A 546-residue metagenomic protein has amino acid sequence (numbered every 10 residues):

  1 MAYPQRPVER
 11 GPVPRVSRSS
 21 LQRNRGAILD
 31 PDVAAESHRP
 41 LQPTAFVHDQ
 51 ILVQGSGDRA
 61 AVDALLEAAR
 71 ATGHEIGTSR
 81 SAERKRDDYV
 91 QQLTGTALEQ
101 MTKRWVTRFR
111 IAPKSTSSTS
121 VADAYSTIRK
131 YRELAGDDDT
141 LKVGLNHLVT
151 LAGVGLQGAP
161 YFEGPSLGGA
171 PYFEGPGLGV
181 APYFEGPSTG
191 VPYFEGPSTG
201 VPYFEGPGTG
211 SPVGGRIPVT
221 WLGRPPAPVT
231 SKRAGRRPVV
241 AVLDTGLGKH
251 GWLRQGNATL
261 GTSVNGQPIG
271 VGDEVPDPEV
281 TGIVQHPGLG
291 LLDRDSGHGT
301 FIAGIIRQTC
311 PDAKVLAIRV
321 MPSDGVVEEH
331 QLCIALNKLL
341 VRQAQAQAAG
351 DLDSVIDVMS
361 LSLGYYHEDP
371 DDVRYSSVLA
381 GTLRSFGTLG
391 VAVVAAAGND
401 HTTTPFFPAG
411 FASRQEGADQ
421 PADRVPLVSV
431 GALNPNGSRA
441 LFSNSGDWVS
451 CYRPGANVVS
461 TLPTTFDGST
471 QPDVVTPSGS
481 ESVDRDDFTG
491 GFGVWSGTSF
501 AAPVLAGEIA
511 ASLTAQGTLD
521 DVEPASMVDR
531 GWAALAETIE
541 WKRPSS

Functional and structural regions predicted by a protein language model:
A2-Y3, M321-A422, D486-A502, I539-W541: Substrate-binding/access-modulating region of protease and related hydrolase catalytic domains
Y3-G11, P31-L41, A45-V47, I51-A60 (+2 more regions): Autoinhibitory propeptides
D139-L141, R237-V239, P311-K314, S354-V358 (+2 more regions): Loop/turn elements at helix/coil->beta-strand transitions in domains of secreted/extracellular proteins
L148, G246-G248, G364-Y366, A392 (+3 more regions): Catalytic metal-binding/acid-base residues of hydrolase active sites
Y161-F162, L167-K314, K338-V355, S362 (+3 more regions): Active-site core segment of subtilase-fold serine proteases
Q267-P276, F411-T514: Extracellular S/T/G-rich loop segment that most often corresponds to the catalytic His/Ser-adjacent loop
I306-Q331, S354-D357, T518-W532: Short helix-loop-beta-strand segments that form the rim/entrance of peptidase-like active sites
A349-G364, D423-L427, T514-S546: C-terminal subdomain of the subtilisin-like protease fold in secreted/lumenal serine endopeptidases
